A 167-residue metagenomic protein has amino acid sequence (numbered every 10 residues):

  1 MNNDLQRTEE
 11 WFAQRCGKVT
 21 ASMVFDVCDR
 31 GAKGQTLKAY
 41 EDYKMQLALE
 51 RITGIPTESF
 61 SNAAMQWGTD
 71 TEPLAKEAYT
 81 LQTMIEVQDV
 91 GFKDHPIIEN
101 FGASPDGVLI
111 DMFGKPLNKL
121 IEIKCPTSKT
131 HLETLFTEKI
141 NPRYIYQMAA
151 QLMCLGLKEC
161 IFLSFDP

Functional and structural regions predicted by a protein language model:
M1-D70: Charged, glycine-rich intrinsically disordered N-terminal tails and low-complexity linkers that flank
G17-K18, P73, I85, L152: A generic structural signal for solvent-exposed, polar alpha-helical segments
P56-E58, T71-A78, K129-H131: A generic short-segment signal for beta-strand/edge and adjacent turn/coil regions
M65-V87: Acidic-basic catalytic patches of nuclease active cores, encompassing PD-(D/E)XK and other metal-cofactor nuclease
L81-P105, L109-P167: Nucleic-acid nuclease catalytic cores
